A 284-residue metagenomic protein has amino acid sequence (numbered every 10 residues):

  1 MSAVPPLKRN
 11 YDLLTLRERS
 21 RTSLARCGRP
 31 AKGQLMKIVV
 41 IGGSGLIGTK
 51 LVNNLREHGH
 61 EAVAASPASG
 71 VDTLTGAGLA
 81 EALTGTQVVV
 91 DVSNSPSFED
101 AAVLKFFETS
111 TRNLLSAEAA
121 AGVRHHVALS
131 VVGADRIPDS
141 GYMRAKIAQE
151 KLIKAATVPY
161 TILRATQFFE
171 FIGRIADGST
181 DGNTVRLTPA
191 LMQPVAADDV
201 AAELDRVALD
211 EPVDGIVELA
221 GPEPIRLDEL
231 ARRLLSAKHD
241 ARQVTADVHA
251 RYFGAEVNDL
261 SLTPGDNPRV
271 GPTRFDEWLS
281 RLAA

Functional and structural regions predicted by a protein language model:
K37-R56: N-terminal Rossmann NAD(P)H-binding glycine-rich loop of SDR-like oxidoreductase domains
E57-A121, V132-P138: NAD(P)H-binding glycine-rich loop region in Rossmannoid oxidoreductase-like domains and their noncatalytic homologs
H125, S130, A148-F171, A220: Conserved beta-loop-beta element that borders a ligand/cofactor-binding pocket
Y160-T161, R174-V195, D199: A conserved pocket-lining segment of Rossmann-fold NAD(P)-dependent short-chain dehydrogenase/reductase
E170-D181, V207-V217, D240-R242: Glycine/proline-rich active-site loop of Rossmann-fold NAD(P)-dependent oxidoreductases
R186-L191, V217-P224: Glycine-rich Rossmann NAD(P)(H)-binding loop
V200, L204, L219, L227-L230 (+1 more regions): Non-catalytic, hydrophobic alpha-helical segments
P224, E229-A284: Mobile cap/lid helix-loop segments that border enzyme active or cofactor-binding sites and regulate substrate access
